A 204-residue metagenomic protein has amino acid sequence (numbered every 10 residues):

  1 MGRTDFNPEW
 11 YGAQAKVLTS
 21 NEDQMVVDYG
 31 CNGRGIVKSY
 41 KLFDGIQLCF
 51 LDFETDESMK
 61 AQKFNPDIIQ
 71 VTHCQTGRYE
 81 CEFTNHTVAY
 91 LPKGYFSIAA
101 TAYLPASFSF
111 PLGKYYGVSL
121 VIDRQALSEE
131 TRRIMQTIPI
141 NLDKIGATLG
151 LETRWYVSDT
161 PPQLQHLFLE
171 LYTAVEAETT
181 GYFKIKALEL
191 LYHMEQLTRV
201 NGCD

Functional and structural regions predicted by a protein language model:
M1-Q24: Short Lys/Arg-enriched alpha/beta "domain-start" segment
G2-N7, Q47, D67, T160-L167: Alpha-helical structural motif
D5, F50-K60, V121-E130: Short N-terminal signal/transit or membrane-insertion segments and the immediately adjacent low-complexity/disordered
A13, V17-L18, Q62, T76 (+3 more regions): Residue-level detector of solvent-exposed, low-hydrophobicity positions
V17-Y116: N-terminal functional module of multi-domain proteins
E82, Y90-D204: Alpha-helical bundle regulatory/interaction domains
